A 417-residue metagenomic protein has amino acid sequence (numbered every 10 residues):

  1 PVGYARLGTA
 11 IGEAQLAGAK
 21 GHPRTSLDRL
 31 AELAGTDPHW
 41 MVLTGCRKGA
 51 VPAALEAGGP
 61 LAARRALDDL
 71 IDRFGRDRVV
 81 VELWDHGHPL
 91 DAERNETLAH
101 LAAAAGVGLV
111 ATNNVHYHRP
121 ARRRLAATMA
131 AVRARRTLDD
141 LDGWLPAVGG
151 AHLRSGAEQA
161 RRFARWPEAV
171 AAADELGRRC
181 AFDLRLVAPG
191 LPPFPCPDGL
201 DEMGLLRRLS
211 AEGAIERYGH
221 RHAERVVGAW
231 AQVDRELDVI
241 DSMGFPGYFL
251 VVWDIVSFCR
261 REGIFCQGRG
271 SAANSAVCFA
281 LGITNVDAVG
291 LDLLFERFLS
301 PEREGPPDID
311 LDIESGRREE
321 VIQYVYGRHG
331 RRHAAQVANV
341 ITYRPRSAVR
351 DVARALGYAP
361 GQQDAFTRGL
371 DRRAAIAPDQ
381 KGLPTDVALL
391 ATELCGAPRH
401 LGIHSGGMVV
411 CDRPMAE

Functional and structural regions predicted by a protein language model:
P1-E417: Alpha-helical scaffold/interaction cores of sigma-54-like transcription cofactors and many family A DNA polymerases
